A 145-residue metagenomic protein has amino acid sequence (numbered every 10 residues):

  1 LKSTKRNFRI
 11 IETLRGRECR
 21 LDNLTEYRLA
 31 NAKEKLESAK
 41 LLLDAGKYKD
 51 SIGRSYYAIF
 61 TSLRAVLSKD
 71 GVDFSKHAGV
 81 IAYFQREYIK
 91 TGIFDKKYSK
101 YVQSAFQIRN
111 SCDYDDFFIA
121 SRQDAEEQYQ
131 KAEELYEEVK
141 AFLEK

Functional and structural regions predicted by a protein language model:
L1-K145: Terminal alpha-helical segments
